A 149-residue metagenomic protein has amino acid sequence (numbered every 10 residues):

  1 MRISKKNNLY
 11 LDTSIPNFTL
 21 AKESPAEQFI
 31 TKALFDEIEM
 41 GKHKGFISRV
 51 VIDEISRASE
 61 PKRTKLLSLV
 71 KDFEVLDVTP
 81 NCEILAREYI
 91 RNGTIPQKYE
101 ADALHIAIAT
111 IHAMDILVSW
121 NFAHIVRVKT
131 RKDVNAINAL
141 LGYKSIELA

Functional and structural regions predicted by a protein language model:
M1-I47, E54-L67, F73, R91-Q97 (+1 more regions): Short, well-structured N-terminal submotif of metal-dependent ribonuclease cores
R2, D36-E39, D72-D77, A103-H105 (+1 more regions): Short, surface-exposed, polar/charged, turn-prone segments marking secondary-structure boundaries
L11-D12, I47-S48, K98-E100, A136-A149: Histidine- and aromatic-rich ligand-binding microenvironments
T13, R49, W120-F122: Short secondary-structure boundary segments
V75-D133: Active-site neighborhoods of divalent-metal-dependent phosphate/nucleic-acid chemistry enzymes
